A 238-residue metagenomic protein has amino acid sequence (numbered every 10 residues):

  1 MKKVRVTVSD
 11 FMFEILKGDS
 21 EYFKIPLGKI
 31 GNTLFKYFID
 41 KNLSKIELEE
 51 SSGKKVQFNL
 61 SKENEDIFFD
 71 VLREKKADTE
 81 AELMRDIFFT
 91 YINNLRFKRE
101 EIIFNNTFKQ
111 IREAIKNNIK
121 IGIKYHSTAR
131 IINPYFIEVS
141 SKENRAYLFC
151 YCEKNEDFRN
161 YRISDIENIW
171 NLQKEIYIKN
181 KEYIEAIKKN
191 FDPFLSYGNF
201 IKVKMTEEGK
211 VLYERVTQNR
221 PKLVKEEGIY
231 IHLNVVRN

Functional and structural regions predicted by a protein language model:
M1-F11, D40-N64: Short Lys/Arg-rich basic patches
S9-K29, K62-E82, D86: Surface-exposed, Lys/Arg-rich phosphate-binding patches that contact polyanionic backbones
Y91-K109: Amphipathic alpha-helical
E113-Y125: A short, Trp-centered hydrophobic/proline-enriched beta-strand micro-motif
R130-F136: Short beta-strand-centered aromatic/proline hotspots
N144-F149: Short aromatic-glycine-enriched beta-strand elements
C150-N238: Surface-exposed, charged, gly/pro-rich loop-and-adjacent secondary-structure segments at domain edges
